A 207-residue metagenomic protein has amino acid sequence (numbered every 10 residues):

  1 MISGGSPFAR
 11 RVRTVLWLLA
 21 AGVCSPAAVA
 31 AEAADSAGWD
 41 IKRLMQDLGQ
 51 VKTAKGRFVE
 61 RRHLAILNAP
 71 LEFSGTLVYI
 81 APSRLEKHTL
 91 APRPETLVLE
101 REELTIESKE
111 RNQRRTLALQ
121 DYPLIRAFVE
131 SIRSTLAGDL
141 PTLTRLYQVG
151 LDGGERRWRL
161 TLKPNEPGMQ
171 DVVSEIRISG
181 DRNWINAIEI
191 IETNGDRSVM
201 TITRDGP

Functional and structural regions predicted by a protein language model:
I2-L16: Bacterial N-terminal signal peptides that target proteins for export
V15-S25: Bacterial N-terminal signal peptides
A27-A33: Boundary at the C-terminal end of the N-terminal hydrophobic targeting segment
W39-L64, N68-P70, S108-N165, V172: Flexible, processing/modification-adjacent segments and terminal tails in exported/periplasmic/extracellular proteins
F58, L85-T89, L104-E107, L160-L162 (+1 more regions): Short hydrophobic/aromatic-rich beta-strand segments that constitute the beta-sheet cores of beta-sandwich/beta-barrel
A69-G75, E175, D196: Amphipathic hydrophobic-ligand
T76-A127, S198: An acidic-aromatic
L140-P207: Gly/Pro-enriched, hydrophobic low-complexity segments that function as extracytoplasmic propeptides/linkers
